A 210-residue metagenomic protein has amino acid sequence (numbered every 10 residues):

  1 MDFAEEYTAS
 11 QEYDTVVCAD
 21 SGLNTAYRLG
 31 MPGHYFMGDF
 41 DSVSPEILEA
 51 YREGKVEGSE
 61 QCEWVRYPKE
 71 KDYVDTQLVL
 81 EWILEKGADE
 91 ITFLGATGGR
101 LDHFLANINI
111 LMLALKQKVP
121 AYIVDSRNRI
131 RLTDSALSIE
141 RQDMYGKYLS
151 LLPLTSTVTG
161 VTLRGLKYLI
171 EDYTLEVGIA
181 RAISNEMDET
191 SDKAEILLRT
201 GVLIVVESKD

Functional and structural regions predicted by a protein language model:
M1-A50, G54: N-terminal beta-strand-loop-alpha-helix module at the start of alpha/beta ligand-binding or catalytic domains
V17-D20, G38, V65-R66, T92 (+1 more regions): General beta-strand structural signal in soluble alpha/beta enzymes
K55, E63-P68, V119-Y122, K147-S150 (+1 more regions): A glycine-rich helix N-cap at a beta->alpha junction
E57-E85: Short phosphate-binding loop-to-helix
G98-L113: Short Gly/Thr/Asp-enriched flexible loops that form oxyanion-binding sites at enzyme active sites
L113-R129: Short, acidic/small-residue loops that bind anionic groups at enzyme active sites
N128, T133-D210: Long, charged alpha-helical interface segments
